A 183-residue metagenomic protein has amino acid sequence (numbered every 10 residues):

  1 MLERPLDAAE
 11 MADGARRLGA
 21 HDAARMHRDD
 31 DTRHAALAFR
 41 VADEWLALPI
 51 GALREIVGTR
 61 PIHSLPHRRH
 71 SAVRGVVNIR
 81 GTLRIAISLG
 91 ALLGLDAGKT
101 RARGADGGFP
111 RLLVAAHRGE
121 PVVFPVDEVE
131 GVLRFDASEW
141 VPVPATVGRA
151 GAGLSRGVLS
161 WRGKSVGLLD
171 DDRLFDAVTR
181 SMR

Functional and structural regions predicted by a protein language model:
M1-R183: An acidic, low-aromatic, low-complexity terminal/linker signal
